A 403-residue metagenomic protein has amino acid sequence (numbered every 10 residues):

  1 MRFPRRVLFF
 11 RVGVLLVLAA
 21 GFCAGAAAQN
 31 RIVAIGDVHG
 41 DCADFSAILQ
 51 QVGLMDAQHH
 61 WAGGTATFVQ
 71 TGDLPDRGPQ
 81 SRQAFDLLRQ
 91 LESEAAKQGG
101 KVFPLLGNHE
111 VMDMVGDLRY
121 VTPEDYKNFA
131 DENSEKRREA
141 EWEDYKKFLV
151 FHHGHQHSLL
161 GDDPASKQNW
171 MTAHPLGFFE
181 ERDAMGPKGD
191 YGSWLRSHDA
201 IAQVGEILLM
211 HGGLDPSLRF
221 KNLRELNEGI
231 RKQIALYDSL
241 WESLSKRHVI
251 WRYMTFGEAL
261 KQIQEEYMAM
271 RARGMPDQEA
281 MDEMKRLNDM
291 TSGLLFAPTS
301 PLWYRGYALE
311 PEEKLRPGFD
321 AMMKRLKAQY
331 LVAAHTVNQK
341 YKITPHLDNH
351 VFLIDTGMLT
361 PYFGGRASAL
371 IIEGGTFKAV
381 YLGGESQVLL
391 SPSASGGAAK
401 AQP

Functional and structural regions predicted by a protein language model:
M1-L8: N-terminal secretory signal peptides that target proteins for export/translocation
V7, G13-V14, A26, H152: Prokaryotic Sec-type signal peptides and long signal-anchor helices with extended Leu/Ile/Val-rich h-regions
R11-G21: Bacterial N-terminal signal peptides
A26-P403: Feature recognizes metal-dependent phosphohydrolase scaffolds
